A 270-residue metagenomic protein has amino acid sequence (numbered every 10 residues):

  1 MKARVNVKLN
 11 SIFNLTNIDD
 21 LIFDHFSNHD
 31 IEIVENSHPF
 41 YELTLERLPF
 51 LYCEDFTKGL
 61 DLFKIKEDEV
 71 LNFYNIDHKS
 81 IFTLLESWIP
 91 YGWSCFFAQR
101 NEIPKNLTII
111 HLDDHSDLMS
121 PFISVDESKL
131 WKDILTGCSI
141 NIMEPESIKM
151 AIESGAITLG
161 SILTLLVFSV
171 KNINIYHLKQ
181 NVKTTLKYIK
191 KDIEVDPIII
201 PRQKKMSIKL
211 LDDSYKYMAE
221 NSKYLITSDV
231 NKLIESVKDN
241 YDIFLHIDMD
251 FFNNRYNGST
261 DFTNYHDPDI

Functional and structural regions predicted by a protein language model:
K2-I270: Conserved alpha-helical scaffold segments that buttress catalytic/binding sites
